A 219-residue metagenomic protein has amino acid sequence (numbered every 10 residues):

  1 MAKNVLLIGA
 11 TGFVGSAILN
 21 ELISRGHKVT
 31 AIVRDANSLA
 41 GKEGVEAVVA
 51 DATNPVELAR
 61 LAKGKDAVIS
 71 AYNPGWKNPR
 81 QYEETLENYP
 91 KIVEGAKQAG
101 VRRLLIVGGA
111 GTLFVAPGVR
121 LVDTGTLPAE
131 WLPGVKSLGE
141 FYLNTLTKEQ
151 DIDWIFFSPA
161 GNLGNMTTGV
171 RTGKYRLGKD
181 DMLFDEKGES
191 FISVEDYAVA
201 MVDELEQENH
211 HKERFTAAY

Functional and structural regions predicted by a protein language model:
V5-R25: N-terminal Rossmann NAD(P)H-binding glycine-rich loop of SDR-like oxidoreductase domains
A36, P90-P133, T147, I155: Conserved Rossmann-fold NAD(P)-dependent oxidoreductase catalytic core, especially the SDR/UDP-sugar
N37-A99, E206-N209: NAD(P)H-binding glycine-rich loop region in Rossmannoid oxidoreductase-like domains and their noncatalytic homologs
K77, G111-A116, N162-M166: Conserved catalytic-site region of short-chain dehydrogenase/reductase
S137, G188-D203, E213: Substrate-positioning beta->alpha
L143-N165: Conserved beta-loop-beta element that borders a ligand/cofactor-binding pocket
Y175-I192: A conserved pocket-lining segment of Rossmann-fold NAD(P)-dependent short-chain dehydrogenase/reductase
E204-Y219: Core catalytic loop region at the nicotinamide-binding pocket of NAD(P)H-dependent oxidoreductases
